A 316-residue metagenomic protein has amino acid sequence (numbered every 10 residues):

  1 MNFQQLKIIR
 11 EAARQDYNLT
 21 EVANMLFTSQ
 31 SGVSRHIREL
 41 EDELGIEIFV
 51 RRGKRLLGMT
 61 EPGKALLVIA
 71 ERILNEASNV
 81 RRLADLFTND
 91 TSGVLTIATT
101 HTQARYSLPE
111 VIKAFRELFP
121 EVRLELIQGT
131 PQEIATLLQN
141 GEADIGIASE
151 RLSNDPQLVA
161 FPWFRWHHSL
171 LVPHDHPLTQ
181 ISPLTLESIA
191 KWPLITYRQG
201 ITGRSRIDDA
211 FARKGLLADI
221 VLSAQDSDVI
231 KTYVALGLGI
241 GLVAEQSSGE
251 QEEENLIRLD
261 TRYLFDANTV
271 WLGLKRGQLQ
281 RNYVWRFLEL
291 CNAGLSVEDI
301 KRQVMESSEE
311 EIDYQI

Functional and structural regions predicted by a protein language model:
M1-S31, H36: N-terminal short secondary-structure element
E41-E61: A short LG(V/I)-centered, amphipathic sequence patch enriched for acidic residue(s) preceding the LG motif
E43-L44, L66-T88: Alpha-helical linker/hinge and terminal dimerization helices associated with HTH transcriptional regulators
T88, S92-N154, L217, S223-A224: Central regulatory/effector-binding core of bacterial HTH transcription factors
S107, I257-K301: A late-sequence structural motif
L118, G129-W192, E245-Q251, D266: Acidic, Gly/Pro-rich loop/turn segments at junctions of secondary structure
D155-F161, R165-W166, D228-G277: Beta-alpha-beta core module
L178-T179, P193-K214, Q280-E289, L295-S308: Secondary-structure junction motif
